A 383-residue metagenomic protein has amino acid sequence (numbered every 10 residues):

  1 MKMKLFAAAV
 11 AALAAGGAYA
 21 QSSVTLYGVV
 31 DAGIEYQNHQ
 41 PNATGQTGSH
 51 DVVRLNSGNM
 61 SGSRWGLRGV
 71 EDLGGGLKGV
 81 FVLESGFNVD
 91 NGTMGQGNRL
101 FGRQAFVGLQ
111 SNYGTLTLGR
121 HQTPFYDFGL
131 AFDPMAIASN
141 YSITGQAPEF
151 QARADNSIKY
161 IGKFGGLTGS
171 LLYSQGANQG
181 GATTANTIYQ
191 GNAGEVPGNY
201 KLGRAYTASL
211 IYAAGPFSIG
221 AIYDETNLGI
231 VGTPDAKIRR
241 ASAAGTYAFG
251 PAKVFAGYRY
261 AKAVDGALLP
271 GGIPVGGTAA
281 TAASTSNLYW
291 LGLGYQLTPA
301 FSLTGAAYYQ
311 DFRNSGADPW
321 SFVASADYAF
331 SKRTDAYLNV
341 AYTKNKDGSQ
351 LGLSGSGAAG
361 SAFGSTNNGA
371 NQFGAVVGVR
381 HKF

Functional and structural regions predicted by a protein language model:
M1-A9: Bacterial Sec-dependent N-terminal signal peptides
A15-G17: N-terminal signal peptide c-region/cleavage motif recognized by signal peptidases
S22-G28, E71, G75-G79, N112-L116 (+10 more regions): Outer-envelope beta-barrel architecture signal
S22-Q37, V52-N178, I211-G215, A341-N345: Outer membrane beta-barrel
N38-D51, T93-G95, G176-R204, T226-K237 (+3 more regions): Solvent-exposed loop segments that connect transmembrane elements
S49-S63, L100-R103, A152-N156, K163 (+5 more regions): Residues that define the transmembrane beta-barrel architecture of outer-membrane proteins
K201-V323, D327-Y328, N339-Y342: Detector for outer-membrane/organellar transmembrane beta-barrel domains, recognizing the amphipathic beta-strand
F330, N367-F383: Outer-membrane beta-barrel "beta-signal"
